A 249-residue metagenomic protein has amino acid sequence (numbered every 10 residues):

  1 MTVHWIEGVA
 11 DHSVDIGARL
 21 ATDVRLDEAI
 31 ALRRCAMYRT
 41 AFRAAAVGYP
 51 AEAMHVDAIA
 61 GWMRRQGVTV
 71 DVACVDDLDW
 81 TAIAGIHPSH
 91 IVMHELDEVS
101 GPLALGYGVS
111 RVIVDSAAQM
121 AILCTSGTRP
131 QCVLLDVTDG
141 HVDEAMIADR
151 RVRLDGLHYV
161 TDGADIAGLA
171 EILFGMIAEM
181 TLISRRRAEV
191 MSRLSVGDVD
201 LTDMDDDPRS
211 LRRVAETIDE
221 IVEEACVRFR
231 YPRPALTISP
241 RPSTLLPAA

Functional and structural regions predicted by a protein language model:
M1-V114, A118-T125, R129-P130: A charged N-terminal "starter" segment
T2-W5, L173-F174, M180-A249: C-terminal active-site-proximal or functional interface alpha/beta core segments in diverse enzymes
E28-R39, L78, G101, M120-C124 (+3 more regions): Generic structural signal for well-ordered alpha-helices, preferentially at hydrophobic/aromatic core positions
A44, G67, P88, V109 (+4 more regions): A general structural motif
A51-H55, D76-D77, D97, S116-A118 (+4 more regions): Active-site-proximal loop/turn and secondary-structure-junction residues that shape catalytic pockets, frequently
I113-A117, T138-H141, D162-I177, P208-R209 (+2 more regions): Active-site glycine- and acidic-residue-rich loops that bind and position anionic ligands or nucleotide-like cofactors
D115-D155, Y159-A164: Conserved anion-binding
